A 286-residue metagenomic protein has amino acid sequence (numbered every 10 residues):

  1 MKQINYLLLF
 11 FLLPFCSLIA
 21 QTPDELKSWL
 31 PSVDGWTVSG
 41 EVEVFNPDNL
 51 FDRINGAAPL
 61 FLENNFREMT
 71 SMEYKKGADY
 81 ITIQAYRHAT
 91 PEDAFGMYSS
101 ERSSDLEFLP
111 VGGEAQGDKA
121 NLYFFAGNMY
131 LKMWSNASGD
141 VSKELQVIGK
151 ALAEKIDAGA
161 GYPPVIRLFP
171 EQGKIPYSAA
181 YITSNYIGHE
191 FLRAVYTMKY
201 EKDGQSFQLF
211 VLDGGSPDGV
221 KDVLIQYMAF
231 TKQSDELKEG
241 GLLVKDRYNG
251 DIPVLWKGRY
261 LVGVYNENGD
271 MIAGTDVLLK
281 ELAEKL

Functional and structural regions predicted by a protein language model:
M1-L7: Positively charged n-region of N-terminal signal peptides that target proteins for export
L7-S17: Bacterial N-terminal signal peptides
L18-L286: Soluble, non-membrane globular domain cores that form compact, hydrophobic packing and curved binding surfaces
